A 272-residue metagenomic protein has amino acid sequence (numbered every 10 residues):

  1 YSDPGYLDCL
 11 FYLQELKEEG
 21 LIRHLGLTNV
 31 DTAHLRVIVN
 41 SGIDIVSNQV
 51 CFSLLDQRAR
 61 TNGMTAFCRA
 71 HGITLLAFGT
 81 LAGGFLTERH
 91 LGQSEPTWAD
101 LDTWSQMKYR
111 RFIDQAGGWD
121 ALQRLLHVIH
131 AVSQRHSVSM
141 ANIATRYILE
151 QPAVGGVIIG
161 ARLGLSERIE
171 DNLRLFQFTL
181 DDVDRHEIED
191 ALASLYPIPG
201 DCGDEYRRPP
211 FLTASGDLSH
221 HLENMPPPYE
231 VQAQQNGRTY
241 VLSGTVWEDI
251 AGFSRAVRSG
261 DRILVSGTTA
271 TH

Functional and structural regions predicted by a protein language model:
Y1-D56, I73-L76: Glycine/proline-rich, positively charged, aromatic-decorated active-site loop/lid region on the catalytic face
L10-Q14, T32-R36, T65, L126 (+3 more regions): Generic structural signal for well-ordered alpha-helices, preferentially at hydrophobic/aromatic core positions
L21-H24, H130-R146: Acyl activation and transfer enzymes in specialized metabolism, enriched for ANL adenylate-forming modules
L25, N48, C68, L75-F78 (+5 more regions): Conserved, mostly hydrophobic/aromatic
D31, F52-R58, G79-H90, Y147 (+1 more regions): Glycine-rich beta-alpha junction loops
R60-W104, S139: Aromatic-lined glycan-binding groove of carbohydrate-active enzymes
A70-T74, S94, A99-A131, R135 (+2 more regions): Terminal-tail/helix-coil boundary detector
V231-H272: Short, polar/acidic, helix-capping and beta-turn segments at strand->helix junctions that line the mouths
